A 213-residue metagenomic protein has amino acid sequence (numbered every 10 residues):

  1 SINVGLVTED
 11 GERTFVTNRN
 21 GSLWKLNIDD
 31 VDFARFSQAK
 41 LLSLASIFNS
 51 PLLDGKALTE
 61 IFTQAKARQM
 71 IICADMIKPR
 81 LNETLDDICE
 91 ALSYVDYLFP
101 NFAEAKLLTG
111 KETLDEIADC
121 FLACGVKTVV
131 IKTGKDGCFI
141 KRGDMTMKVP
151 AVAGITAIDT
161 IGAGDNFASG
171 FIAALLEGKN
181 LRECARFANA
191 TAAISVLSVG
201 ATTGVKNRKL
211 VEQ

Functional and structural regions predicted by a protein language model:
S1-N3: Short alpha-helix plus adjacent loop in nuclease-associated cores
G5-Y97, F102-M147, K179, L210: Ribokinase/PfkB-type carbohydrate-kinase core domain
T63-Q64, L114-Q213: Conserved phosphate-binding/catalytic region of the ribokinase-like
